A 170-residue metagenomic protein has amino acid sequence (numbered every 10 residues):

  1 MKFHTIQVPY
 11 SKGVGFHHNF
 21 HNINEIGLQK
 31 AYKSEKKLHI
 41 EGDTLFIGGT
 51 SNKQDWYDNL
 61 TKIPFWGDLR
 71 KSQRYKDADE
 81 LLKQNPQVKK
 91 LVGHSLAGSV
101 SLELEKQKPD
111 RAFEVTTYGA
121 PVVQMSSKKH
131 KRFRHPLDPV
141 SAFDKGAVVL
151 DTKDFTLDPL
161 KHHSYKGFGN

Functional and structural regions predicted by a protein language model:
T5-K90, Q107-N170: Alpha/beta hydrolase fold serine-hydrolase catalytic domain that processes acyl esters and thioesters
V92-A97, S101: Gly/Ala-rich beta-loop-alpha elbow adjacent to hydrolase catalytic centers
